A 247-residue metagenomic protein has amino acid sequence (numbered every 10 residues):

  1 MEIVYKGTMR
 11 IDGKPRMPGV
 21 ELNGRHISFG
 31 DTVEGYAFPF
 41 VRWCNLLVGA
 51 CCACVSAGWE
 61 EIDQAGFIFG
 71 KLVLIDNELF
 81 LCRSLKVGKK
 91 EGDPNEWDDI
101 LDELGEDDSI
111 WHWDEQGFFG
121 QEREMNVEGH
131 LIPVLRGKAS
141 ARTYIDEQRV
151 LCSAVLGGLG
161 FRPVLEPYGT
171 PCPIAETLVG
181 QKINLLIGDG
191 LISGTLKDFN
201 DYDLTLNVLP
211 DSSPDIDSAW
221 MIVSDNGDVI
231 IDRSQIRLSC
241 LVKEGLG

Functional and structural regions predicted by a protein language model:
M1-A50: GGW-centered surface loops in extracellular recognition modules
M1-D12, A53-V55, Q64, L72-K182 (+5 more regions): C-terminal, surface-exposed recognition/capping segments
C44, E60, D98, H112-D114 (+1 more regions): Short linear interaction motif-like sites in intrinsically disordered regions of transcription factors
N45, L191, N226-D228: Short, mixed charged/polar active-site loops that provide acid/base catalysis or chelate metal/phosphate cofactors
A57-F69, S218-G227: Extended Gly/Ser/Thr-rich low-complexity repeat segments, especially those forming or decorating extracellular
N200-T205, D217-W220: Conserved phosphate-binding elements of NTP-dependent enzyme cores
P214-G247: Intrinsically disordered, low-complexity, charged/polar segments
